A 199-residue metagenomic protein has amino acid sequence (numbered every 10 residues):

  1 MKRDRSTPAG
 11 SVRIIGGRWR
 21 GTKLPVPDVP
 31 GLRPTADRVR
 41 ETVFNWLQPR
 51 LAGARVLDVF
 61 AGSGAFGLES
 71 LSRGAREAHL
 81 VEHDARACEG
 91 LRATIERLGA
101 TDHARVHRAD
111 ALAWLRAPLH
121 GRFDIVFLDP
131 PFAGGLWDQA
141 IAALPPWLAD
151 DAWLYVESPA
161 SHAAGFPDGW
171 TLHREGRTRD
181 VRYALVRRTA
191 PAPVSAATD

Functional and structural regions predicted by a protein language model:
M1-D199: Class I S-adenosyl-L-methionine-dependent methyltransferase catalytic core
